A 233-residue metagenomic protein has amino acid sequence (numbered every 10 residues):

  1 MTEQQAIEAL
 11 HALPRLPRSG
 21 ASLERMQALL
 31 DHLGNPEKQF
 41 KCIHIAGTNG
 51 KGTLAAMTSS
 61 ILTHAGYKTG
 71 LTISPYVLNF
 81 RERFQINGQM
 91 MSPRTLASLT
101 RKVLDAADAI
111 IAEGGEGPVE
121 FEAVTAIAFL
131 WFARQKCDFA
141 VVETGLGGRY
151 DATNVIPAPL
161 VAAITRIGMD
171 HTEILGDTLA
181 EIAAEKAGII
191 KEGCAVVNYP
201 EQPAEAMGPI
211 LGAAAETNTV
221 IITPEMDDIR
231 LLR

Functional and structural regions predicted by a protein language model:
M1-G20, G88, V142-L146, A162-I174: N-terminal-biased segments
M1-N49, T53-K68, V77-N79, K136 (+2 more regions): N-terminal leader/targeting and accessory segments in enzymes
L23, Q27-K38, H64-P157, E173-L175: ATP-dependent carboxylate-amine ligase catalytic core
A28, M57-S60, T95-S98, K102 (+5 more regions): Alpha-helical scaffold segments in soluble metabolic enzymes
I45-T48, G52, T69, T125 (+3 more regions): Buried hydrophobic positions in well-ordered alpha/beta secondary-structure cores of metabolic enzymes
G50, M91, G147, D170 (+1 more regions): Glycine-/small-residue-rich active-site loops that bind phosphorylated ligands and cofactors
I110-A112, Q135-T144, P159-R233: Acidic, Mg2+-coordinating active-site environments of NTP-dependent enzymes
